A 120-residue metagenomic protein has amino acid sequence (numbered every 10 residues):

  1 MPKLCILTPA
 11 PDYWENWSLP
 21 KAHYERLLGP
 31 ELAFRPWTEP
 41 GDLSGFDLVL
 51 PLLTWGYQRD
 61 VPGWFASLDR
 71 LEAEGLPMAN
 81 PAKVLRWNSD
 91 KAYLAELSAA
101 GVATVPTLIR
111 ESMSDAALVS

Functional and structural regions predicted by a protein language model:
M1-G29: Short, charged N-terminal beta->alpha structural module
P2-T8, L68, E72-G75, A82-S120: Active-site nucleotide/adenylate-binding loops and adjacent lid/helix of ATP-dependent enzymes
L7-P11, W37-T38, L52-W55, K83: Structural motif
P20-Y24, W64-S67, Y93: A general structural detector for well-ordered alpha-helical segments in enzyme core domains, enriched
L27-D42: A short, well-structured beta->alpha microelement
A33-P36, N80, P106: A structural preference for short, hydrophobic beta-strand core positions in alpha/beta folds
E39-G45, A117-S120: Short amphipathic alpha-helix with an adjacent loop that forms part of the alpha/beta core around
F46-G63, S67-R70, L76: Short, structured active-site "lid" loops
